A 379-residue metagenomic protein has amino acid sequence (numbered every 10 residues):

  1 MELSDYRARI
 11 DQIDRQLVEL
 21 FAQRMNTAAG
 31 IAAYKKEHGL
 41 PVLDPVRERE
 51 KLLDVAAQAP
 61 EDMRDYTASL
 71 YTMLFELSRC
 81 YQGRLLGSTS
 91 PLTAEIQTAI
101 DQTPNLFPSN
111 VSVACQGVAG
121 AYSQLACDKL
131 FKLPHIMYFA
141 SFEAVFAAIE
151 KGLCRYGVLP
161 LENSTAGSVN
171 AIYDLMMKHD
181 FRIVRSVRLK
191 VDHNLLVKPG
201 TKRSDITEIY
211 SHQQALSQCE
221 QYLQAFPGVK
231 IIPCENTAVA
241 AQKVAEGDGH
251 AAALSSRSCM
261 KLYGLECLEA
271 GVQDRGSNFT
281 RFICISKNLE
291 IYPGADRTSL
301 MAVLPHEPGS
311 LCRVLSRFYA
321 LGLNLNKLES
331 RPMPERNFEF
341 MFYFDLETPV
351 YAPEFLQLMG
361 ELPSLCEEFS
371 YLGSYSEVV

Functional and structural regions predicted by a protein language model:
M1-V379: Domain-level signature for soluble enzymes in the chorismate/prephenate branch of the shikimate pathway
